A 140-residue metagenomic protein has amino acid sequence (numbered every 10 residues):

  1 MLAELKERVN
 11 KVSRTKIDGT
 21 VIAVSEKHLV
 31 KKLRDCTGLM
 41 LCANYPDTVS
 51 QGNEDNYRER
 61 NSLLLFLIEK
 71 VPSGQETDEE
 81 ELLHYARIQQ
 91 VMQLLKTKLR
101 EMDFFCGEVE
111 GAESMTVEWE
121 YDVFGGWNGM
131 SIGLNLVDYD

Functional and structural regions predicted by a protein language model:
M1-N56, F105-E108: Small/polar-rich, solvent-exposed N-terminal microdomains that initiate assembly or binding
A3-V12, C36-L41, A86-V137: Acidic-leaning, charged glycine-interspersed low-complexity segments
M40-C42, R60-L64, L83-R87: Short, low-complexity, polar/charged sequence segments that are solvent-exposed and flexible
S50-N53, K70-E76, Y139-D140: Short, cysteine-centered beta-strand-loop-beta hairpins and adjacent loop/turn segments enriched in charged/polar
Y57-P72, W127-D138: Oligomerization/assembly interface segments of phage tail-like spikes and tubes
G74-I88: Short histidine-centered catalytic/ligand-binding loop motif
